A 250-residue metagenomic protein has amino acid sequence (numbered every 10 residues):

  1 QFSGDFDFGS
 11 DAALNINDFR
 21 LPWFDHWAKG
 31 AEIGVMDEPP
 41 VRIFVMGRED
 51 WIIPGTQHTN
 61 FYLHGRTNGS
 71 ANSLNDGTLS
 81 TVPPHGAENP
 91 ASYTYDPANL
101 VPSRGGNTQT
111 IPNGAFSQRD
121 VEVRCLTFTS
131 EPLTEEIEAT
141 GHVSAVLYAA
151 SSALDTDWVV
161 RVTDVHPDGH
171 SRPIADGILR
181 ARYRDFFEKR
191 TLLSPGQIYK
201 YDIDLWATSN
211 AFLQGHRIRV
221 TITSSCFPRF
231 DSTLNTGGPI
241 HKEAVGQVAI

Functional and structural regions predicted by a protein language model:
Q1-F2: Catalytic histidine neighborhood in serine/cysteine hydrolases with alpha/beta-hydrolase-type architecture
D5-I250: C-terminal, loop-rich substrate-recognition/catalytic regions characterized by aromatic stacking residues
